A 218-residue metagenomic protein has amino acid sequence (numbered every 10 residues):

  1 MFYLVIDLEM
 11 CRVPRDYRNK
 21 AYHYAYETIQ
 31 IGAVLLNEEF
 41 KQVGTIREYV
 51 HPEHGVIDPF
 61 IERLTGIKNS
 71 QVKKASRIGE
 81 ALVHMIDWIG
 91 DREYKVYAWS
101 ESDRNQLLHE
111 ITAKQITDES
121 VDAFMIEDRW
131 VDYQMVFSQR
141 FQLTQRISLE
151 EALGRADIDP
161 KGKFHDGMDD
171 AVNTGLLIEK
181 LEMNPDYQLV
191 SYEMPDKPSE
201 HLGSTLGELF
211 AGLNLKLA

Functional and structural regions predicted by a protein language model:
F2-H109, G162: Conserved non-catalytic scaffold segment of RNase H-like nuclease domains
I6, V131, D169: Active-site flanking residues adjacent to catalytic metal/cofactor-binding acidic residues
M10-R12, M135, N173: Short, glycine/acidic-enriched loop or turn micro-motifs at the edges of active sites
E62-T65, V72, M135-M168: Active-site-proximal helix-loop-helix substrate-binding element of RNase H-like nuclease domains
S102-D128: Substrate-recognition/cap helix-loop segment adjacent to the acidic, metal-dependent catalytic center of Asp-based
A123-R146, S199: Short, flexible loop segments at boundaries between secondary-structure elements
D166-I178: Acidic, divalent-metal-coordinating active-site segment for phosphoryl/phosphodiester hydrolysis, typified by short
L176-A218: Acidic two-metal-ion nuclease catalytic site recognized across multiple nuclease folds, prominently DnaQ/RNase D-T
